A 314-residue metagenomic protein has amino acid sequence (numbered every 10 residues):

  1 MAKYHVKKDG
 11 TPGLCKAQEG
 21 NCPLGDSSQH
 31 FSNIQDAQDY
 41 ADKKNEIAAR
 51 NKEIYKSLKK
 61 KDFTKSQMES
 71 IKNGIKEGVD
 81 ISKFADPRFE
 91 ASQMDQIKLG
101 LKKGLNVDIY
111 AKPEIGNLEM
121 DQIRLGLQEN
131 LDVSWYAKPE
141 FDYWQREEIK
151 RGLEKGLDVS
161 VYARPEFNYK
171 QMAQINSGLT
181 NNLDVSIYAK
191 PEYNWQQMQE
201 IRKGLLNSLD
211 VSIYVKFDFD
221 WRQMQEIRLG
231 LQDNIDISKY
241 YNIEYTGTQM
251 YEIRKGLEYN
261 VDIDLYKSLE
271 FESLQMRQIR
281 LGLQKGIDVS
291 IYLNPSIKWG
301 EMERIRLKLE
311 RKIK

Functional and structural regions predicted by a protein language model:
M1-S27: Short aromatic-glycine-(Arg/Gly/Cys) micro-motifs in beta-strand/loop hairpins
Y4-V6, P12, F31, A37 (+4 more regions): Hydrophobic beta-strand residues in large extracellular and virion-surface proteins
Q18-A49, R304: A short, charged, amphipathic alpha-helix used as a generic interaction element across diverse proteins
A49-K314: General marker for long, soluble alpha-helical cores
